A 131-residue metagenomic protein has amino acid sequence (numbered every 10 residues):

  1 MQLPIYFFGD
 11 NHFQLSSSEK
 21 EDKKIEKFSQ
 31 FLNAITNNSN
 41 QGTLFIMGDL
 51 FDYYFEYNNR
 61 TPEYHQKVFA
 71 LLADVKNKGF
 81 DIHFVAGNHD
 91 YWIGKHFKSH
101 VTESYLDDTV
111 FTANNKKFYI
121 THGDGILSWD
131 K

Functional and structural regions predicted by a protein language model:
Q2-P4, F8, F13-A113: Core catalytic region of metal-dependent phosphoesterases/phosphodiesterases, especially metallo-beta-lactamase-like
T121-K131: Active-site-proximal loop/helix segment associated with metal-binding centers of metalloenzymes
